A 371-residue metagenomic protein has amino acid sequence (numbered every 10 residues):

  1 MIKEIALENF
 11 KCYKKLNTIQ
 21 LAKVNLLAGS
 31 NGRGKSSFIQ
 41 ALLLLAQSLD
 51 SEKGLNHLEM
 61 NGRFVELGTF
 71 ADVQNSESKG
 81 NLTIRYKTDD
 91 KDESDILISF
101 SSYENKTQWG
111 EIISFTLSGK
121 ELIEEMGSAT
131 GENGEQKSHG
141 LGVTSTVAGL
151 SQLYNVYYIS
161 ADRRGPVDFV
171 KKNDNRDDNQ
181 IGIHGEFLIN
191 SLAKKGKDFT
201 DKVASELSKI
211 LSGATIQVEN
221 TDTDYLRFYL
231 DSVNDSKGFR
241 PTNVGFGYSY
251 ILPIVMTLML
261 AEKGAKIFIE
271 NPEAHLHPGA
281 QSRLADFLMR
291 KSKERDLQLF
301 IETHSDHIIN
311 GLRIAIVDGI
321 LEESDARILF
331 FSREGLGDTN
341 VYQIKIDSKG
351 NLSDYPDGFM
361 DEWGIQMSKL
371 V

Functional and structural regions predicted by a protein language model:
M1-V73, F199, G213, E219-V371: Switch/communication elements of ASCE P-loop NTPase nucleotide-binding domains
L49-T257, E262, I344-V371: Phosphate-coordinating catalytic segments in nucleotide- and nucleic-acid-processing enzymes
